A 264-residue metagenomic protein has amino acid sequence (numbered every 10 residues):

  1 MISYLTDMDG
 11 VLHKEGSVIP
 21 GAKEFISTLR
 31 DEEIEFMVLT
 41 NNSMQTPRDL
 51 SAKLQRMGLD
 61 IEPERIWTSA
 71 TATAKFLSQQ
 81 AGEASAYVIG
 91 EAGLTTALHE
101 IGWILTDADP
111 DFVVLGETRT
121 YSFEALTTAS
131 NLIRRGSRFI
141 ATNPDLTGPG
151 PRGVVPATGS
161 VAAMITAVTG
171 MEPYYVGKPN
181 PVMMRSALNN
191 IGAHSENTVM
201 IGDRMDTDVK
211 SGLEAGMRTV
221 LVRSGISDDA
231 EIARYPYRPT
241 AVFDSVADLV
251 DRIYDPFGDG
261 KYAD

Functional and structural regions predicted by a protein language model:
I2-E32, S43-W67, A74-D264: Asp-based, Mg2+/Mn2+-dependent phosphohydrolase catalytic module
E35: N-terminal phosphate-binding loop and flanking beta/alpha elements of the actin-like ATPase fold
